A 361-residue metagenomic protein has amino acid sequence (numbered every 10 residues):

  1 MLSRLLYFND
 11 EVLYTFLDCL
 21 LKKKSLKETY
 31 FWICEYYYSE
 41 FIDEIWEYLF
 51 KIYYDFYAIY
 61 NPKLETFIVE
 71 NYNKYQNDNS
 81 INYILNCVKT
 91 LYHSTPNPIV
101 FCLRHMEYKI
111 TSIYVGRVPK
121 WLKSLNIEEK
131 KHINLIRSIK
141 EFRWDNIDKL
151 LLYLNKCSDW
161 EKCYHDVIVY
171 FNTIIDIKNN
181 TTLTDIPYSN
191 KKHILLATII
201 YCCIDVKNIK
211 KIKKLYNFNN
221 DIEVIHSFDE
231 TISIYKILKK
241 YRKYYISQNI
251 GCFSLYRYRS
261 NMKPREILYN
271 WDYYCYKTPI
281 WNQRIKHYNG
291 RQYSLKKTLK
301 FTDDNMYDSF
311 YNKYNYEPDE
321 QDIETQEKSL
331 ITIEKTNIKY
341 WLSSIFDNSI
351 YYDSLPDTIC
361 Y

Functional and structural regions predicted by a protein language model:
L5-D10, T15, L26-F31, E35-Y361: C-terminal alpha-helical interaction modules of replication/initiation AAA+ assemblies
L20-L21: Hydrophobic/aromatic side-chain positions at a characteristic register within alpha-helices of tetratricopeptide repeats
